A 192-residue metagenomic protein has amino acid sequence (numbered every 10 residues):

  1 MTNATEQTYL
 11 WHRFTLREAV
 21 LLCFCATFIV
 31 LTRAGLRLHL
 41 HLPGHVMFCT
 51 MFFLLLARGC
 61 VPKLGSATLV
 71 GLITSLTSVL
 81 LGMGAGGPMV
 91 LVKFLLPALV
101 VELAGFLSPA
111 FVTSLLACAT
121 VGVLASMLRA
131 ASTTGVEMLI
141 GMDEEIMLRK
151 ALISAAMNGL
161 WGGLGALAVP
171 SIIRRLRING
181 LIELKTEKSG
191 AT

Functional and structural regions predicted by a protein language model:
T2-C60, G65: Hydrophobic transmembrane alpha-helices
N3-E6, L10, V20-C25, V92-T134 (+2 more regions): Short helix-perturbing small/polar motifs within transmembrane alpha-helices
Y9, R13, R17, L42 (+5 more regions): Juxtamembrane/transmembrane-helix boundary motifs in multi-pass membrane proteins
A19-F24, F48, F52, L64-L72 (+3 more regions): Hydrophobic alpha-helical transmembrane segments
A26-G35, L72-L81, G122-S132: Aromatic-anchored segments of alpha-helical transmembrane domains
L31-P43, T74-L103, E137: Interfacial aromatic-anchored transmembrane helix boundaries in multi-pass membrane proteins
L56-P62, L80-P88, L103-A110, R129-G135: Juxtamembrane membrane-interface segments at transmembrane alpha-helix termini
F111-T192: Membrane-embedded alpha-helical hairpins and interfacial helices in multi-pass inner-membrane proteins
